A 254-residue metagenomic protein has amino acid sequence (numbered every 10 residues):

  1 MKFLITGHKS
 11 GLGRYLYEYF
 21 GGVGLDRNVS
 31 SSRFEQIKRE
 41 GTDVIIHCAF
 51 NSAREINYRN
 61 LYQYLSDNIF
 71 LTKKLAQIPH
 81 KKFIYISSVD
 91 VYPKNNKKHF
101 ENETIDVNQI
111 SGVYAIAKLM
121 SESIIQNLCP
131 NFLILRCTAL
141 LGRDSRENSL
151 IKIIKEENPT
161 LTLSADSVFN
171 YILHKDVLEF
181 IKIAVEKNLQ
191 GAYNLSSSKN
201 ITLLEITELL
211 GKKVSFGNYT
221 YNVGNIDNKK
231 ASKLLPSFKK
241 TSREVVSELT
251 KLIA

Functional and structural regions predicted by a protein language model:
M1-G21: N-terminal Rossmann NAD(P)H-binding glycine-rich loop of SDR-like oxidoreductase domains
R33-I69, K74-I78, V91-P93: NAD(P)H-binding glycine-rich loop region in Rossmannoid oxidoreductase-like domains and their noncatalytic homologs
K73-S111: Conserved Rossmann-fold NAD(P)-dependent oxidoreductase catalytic core, especially the SDR/UDP-sugar
V113-A117: Active-site helix of classical SDR
S123-F169, H174: NAD(P)-dependent short-chain dehydrogenase/reductase
G142, T162-V168, Y193-I201, L234: Glycine-rich Rossmann NAD(P)(H)-binding loop
L178-N228: Mid/C-terminal beta-alpha module of Rossmann-like enzyme folds, strongest in SDR-family dehydrogenases/epimerases
K212-A254: C-terminal amphipathic/interface module of NAD(P)-dependent oxidoreductases and related NAD-binding regulators
